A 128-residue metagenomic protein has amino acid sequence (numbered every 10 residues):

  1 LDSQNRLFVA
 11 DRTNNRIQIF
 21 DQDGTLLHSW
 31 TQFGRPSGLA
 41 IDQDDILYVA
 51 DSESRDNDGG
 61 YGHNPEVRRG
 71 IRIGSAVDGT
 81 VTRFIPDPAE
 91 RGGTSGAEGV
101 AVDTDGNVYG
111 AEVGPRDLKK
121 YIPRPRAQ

Functional and structural regions predicted by a protein language model:
L1-Q128: Sequence-structural signature of mature extracellular/luminal beta-sheet repeat domains, prominently beta-propellers
